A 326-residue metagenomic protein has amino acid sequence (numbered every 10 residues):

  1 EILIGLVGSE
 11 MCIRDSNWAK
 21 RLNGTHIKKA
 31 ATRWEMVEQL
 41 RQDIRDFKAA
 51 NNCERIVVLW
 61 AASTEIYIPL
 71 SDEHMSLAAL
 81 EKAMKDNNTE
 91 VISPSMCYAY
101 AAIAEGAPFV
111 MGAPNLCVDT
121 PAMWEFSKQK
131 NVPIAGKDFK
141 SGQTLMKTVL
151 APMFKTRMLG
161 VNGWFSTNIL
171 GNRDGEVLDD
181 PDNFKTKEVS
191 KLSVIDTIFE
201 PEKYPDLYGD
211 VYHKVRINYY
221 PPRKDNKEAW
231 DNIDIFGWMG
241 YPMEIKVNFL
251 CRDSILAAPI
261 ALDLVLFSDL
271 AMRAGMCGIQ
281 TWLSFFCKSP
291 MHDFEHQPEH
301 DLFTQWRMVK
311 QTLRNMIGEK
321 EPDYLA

Functional and structural regions predicted by a protein language model:
E1-G8, I13: Single conserved hydrophobic/aromatic residue that forms the stacking wall/gate of nucleotide- or nucleobase-binding
R14-I66, S71-D72: Hydrophobic alpha-helical hairpins/lids featuring a short glycine-rich hinge
S63-I66, F109, A113-D119, F139-L145 (+1 more regions): Gly/Ser/Thr-rich loops at beta-strand to alpha-helix junctions that form or flank small-molecule/cofactor-binding
L80-I103, G112-V132: Rossmann-fold NAD(P)-binding glycine/threonine-rich loop
A102, A271-A326: C-terminal low-complexity, acidic/polar tails when present
C117-N162: A contiguous active-site-proximal alpha/beta segment in oxidoreductase catalytic domains
Q143-T281: Active-site-lining helix/loop region of Rossmann-like oxidoreductase modules
